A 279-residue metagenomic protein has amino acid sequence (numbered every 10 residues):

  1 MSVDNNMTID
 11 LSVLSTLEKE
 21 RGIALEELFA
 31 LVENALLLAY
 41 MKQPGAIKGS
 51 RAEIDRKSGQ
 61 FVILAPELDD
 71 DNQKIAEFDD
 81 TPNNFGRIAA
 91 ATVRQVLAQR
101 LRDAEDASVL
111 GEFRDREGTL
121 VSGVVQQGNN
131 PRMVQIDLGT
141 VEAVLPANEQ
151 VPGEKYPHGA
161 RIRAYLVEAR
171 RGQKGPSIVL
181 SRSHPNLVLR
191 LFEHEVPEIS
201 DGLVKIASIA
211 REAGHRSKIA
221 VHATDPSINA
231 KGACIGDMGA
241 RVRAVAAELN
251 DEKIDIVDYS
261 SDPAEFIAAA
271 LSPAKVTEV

Functional and structural regions predicted by a protein language model:
M1-V279: RNA-contacting regions in translation and RNA-metabolism proteins, encompassing KH/S1 modules where present
